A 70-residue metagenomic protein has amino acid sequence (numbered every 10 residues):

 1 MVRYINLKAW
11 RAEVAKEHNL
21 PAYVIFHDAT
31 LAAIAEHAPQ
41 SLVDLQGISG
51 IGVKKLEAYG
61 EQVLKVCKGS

Functional and structural regions predicted by a protein language model:
M1-S70: Accessory DNA-binding and partner-docking regions appended to nucleic-acid-acting proteins, especially the terminal
